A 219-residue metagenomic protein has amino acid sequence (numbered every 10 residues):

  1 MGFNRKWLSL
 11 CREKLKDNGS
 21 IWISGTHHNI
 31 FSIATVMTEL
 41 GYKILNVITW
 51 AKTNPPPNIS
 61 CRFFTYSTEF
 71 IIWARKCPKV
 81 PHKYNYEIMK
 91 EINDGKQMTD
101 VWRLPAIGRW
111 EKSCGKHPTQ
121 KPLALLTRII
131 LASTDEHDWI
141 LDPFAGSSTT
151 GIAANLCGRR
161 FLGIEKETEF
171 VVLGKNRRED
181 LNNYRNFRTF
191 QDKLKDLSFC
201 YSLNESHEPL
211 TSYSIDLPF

Functional and structural regions predicted by a protein language model:
M1-L173, L217-F219: Core catalytic lobe of class I
R178-I215: S-adenosyl-L-methionine
